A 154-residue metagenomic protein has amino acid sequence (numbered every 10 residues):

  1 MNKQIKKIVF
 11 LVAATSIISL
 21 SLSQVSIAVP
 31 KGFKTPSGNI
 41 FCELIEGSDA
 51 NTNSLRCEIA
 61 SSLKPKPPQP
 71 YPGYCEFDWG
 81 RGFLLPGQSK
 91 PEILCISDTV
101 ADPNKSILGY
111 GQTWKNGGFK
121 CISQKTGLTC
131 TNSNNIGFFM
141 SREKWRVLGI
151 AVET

Functional and structural regions predicted by a protein language model:
N2-V12, I18: Bacterial N-terminal signal peptides that target proteins for export
L22-A28: Sec/Tat signal peptide C-region and signal peptidase I cleavage site
V29-P72: N-terminal secretory signal peptides
S54-L108, R142-T154: A low-complexity, Ser/Thr/Gly/Pro-enriched, surface-exposed linker/loop concept that marks segments flanking
I96-S133: Acidic, glycine-rich flexible loop segments
G118-T154: Extracellular glycan/ECM-engagement signal in secreted proteins
